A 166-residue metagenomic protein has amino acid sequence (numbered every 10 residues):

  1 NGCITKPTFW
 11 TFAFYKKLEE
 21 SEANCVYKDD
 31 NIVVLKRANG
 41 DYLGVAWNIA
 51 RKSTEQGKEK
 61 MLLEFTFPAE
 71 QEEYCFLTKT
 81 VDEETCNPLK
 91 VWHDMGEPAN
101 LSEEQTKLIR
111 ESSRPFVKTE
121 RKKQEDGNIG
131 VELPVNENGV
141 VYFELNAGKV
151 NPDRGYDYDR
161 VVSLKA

Functional and structural regions predicted by a protein language model:
N1-Q56: Aromatic/acidic polysaccharide-binding cleft in carbohydrate-active enzymes
A46-A166: C-terminal beta-sandwich/jelly-roll accessory domains of carbohydrate-active enzymes
